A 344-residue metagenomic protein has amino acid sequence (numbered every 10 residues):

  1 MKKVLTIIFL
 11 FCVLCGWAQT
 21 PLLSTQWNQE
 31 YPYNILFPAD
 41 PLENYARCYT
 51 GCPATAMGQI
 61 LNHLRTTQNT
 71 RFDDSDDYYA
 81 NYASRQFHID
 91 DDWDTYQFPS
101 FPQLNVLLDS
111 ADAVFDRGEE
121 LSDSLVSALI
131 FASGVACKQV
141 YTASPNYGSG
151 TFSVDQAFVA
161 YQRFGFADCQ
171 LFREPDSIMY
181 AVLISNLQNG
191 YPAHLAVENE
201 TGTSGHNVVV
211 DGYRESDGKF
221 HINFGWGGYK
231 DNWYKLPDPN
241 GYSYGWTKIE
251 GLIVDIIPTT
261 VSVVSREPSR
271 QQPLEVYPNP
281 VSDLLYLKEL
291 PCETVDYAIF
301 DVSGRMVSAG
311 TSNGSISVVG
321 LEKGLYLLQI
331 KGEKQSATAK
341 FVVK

Functional and structural regions predicted by a protein language model:
M1-V4, V343-K344: Positively charged n-region of N-terminal signal peptides that target proteins for export
V4-L14: Sec-dependent N-terminal signal peptides
A18-G148: Active-site-adjacent structural segments surrounding the nucleophilic cysteine of cysteine proteases and isopeptidases
V159-N223, T259-T260: Active-site-adjacent substructure of cysteine-protease-like catalytic cores
G218-D238: Short solvent-exposed strand/turn elements
W246-Y277: Residue-level detector of functionally pivotal "anchor" positions at catalytic/ligand-binding pockets or at interdomain
S269-Y277, V281-K344: C-terminal outer-membrane/trafficking sorting elements
